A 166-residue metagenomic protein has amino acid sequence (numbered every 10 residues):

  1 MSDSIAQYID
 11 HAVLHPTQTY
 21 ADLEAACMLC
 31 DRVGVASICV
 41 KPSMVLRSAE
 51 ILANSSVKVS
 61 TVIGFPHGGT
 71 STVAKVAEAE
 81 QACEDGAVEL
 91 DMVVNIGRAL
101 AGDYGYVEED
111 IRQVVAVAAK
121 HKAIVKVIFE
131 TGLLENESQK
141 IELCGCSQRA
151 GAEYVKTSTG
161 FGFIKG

Functional and structural regions predicted by a protein language model:
S2-V33, S43-G166: Alpha/beta enzyme core
